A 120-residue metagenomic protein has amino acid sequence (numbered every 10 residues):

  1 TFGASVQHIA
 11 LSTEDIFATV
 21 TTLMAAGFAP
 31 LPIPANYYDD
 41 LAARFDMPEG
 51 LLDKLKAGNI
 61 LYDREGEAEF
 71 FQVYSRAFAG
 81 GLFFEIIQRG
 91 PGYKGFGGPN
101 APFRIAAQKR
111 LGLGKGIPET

Functional and structural regions predicted by a protein language model:
T1-T120: Glyoxalase I/VOC metalloenzyme domain signal
